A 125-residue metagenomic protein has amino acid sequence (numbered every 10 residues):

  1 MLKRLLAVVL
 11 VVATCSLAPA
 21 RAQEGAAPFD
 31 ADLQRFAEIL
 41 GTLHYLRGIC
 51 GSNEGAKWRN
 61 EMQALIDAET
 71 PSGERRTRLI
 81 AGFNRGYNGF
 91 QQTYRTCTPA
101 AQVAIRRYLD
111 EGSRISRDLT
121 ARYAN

Functional and structural regions predicted by a protein language model:
M1-A7: Bacterial N-terminal signal peptides that target proteins for export
A7-S16: Bacterial N-terminal signal peptides
A18-A22: Sec/Tat signal peptide C-region and signal peptidase I cleavage site
G25, E54-N125: Compact alpha-helical subdomains of small soluble proteins
A31-A56: N-terminal targeting signals for Sec/Tat export/insertion, comprising classic cleavable signal peptides
